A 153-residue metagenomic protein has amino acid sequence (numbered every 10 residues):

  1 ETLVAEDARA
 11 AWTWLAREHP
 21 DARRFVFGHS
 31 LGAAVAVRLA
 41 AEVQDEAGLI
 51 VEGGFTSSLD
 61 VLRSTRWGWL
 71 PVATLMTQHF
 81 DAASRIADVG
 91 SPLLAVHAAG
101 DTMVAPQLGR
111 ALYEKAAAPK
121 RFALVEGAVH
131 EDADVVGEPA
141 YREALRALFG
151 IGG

Functional and structural regions predicted by a protein language model:
E1-H19, R38, S84: Alpha/beta-hydrolase active-site loop
H19-S30: Alpha/beta-hydrolase fold nucleophile elbow
V35-R85, S91: Hydrolase active-site cap/lid region
A82, S91, A105-E114: Short alpha-helix in the alpha/beta-hydrolase fold that links the catalytic acid
D88-G90, A95-H97, D101: Short beta-strand/loop motif that positions the catalytic acidic residue of the alpha/beta-hydrolase fold
G100-V104, E131-D132: Acidic catalytic loop of the alpha/beta-hydrolase fold
R110-D132: Catalytic histidine neighborhood in serine/cysteine hydrolases with alpha/beta-hydrolase-type architecture
A128-R142: Catalytic histidine-centered segment of alpha/beta-hydrolase-like enzymes
